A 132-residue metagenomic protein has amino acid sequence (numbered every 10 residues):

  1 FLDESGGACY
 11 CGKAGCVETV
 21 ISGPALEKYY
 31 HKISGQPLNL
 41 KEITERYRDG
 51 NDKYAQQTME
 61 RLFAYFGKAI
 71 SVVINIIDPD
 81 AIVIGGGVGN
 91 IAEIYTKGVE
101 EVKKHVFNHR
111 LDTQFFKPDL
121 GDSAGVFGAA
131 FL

Functional and structural regions predicted by a protein language model:
F1: Short glycine-rich, Thr/Ser-proximal phosphate-binding strand/loop in the N-terminal lobe of ATP-dependent enzymes
E4-L132: ATP-binding/phosphotransfer module of carbohydrate and carboxylate kinases, centering on a glycine-rich
